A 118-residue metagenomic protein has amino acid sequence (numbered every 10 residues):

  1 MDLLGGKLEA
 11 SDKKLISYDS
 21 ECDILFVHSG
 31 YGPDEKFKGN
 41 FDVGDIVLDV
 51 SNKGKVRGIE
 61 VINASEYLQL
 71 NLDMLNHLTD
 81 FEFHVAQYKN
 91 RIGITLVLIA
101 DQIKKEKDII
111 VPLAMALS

Functional and structural regions predicted by a protein language model:
M1-D45, N52, N63-D73, H77-S118: Intrinsically disordered terminal and processing segments
